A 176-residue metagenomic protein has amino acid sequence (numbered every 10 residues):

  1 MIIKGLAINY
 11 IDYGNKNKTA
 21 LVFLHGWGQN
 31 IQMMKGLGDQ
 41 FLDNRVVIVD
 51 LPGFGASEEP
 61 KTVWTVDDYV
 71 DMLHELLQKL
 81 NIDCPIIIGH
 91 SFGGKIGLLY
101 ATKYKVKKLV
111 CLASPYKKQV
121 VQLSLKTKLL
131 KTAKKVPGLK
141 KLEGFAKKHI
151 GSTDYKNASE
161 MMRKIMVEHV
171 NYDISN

Functional and structural regions predicted by a protein language model:
M1-L21, L42-N44, I82-D83, K107 (+3 more regions): Alpha/beta-hydrolase fold catalytic core
I2-A7, Q29, I165-Y172: Short gly/ser/thr-rich secondary-structure transition/capping motifs
I11-A56: Conserved HGGG/HGGXW glycine-rich cap/lid loop of the alpha/beta-hydrolase fold
H25-W27, P85, G89-G94: Conserved alpha/beta-hydrolase "nucleophile elbow" surrounding the catalytic nucleophile
M33-K35, S57-V63, V121-Q122: Conserved catalytic-core motifs of eukaryotic protein kinase domains, centered on the activation segment
V47-I88: Active-site loop/oxyanion-hole signature of alpha/beta-hydrolase fold enzymes
K95-G138: Flexible "cap/lid" loop of the alpha/beta hydrolase fold
V120-T127, T132-N176: Conserved alpha/beta-hydrolase catalytic His-Asp/Glu region
